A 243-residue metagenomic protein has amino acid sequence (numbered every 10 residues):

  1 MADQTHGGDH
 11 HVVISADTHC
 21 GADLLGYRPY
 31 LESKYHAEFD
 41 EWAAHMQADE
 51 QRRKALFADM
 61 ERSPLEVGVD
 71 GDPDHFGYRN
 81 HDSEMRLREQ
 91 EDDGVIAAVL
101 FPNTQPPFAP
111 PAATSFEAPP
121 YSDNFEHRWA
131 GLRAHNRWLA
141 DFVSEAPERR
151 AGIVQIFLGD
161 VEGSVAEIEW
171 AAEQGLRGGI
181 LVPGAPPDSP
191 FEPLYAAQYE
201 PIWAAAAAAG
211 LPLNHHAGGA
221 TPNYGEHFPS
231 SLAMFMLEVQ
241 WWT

Functional and structural regions predicted by a protein language model:
M1-T243: Helix-coil boundary/capping segments in enzymes
